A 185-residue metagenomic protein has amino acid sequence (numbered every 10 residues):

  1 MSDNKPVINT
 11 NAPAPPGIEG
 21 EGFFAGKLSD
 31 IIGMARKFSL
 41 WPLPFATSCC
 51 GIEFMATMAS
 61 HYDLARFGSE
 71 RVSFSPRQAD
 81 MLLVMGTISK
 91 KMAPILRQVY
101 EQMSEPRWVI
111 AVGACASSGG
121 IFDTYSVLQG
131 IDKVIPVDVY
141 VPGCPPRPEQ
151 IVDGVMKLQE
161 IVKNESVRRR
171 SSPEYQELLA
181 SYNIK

Functional and structural regions predicted by a protein language model:
M1-S75, E105-R107, Y125-V127, K133-Y140 (+1 more regions): Iron-sulfur (Fe-S) cluster-binding modules
P76-L82, I110-A114: Active-site-proximal helix-loop elements at catalytic-domain edges
A79, V84-R97: Thiamine diphosphate
M81-V84, Q102, Q159: Long, hydrophilic "mature protein body" segments
V84-G86, V112, G143: Short His-Asn-centered micro-motif
A93-I95, G120-F122, I151-V152: Short glycine-/acidic-enriched loop or helix-start segments at secondary-structure transitions that form or flank
I95-I110: A short, gly/pro- and small-residue-rich
C115-G119, P148: Short gly/pro/ser/thr-enriched loop/turn and capping motifs at secondary-structure boundaries
